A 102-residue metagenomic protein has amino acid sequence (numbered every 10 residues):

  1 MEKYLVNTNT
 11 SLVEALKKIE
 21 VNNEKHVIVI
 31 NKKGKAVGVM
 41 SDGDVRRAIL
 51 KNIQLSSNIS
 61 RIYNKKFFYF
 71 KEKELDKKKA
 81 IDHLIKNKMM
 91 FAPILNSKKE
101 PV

Functional and structural regions predicted by a protein language model:
M1-Y4, S57-F67: Bateman (tandem CBS) regulatory domains
L5-E24, I30, I49, F70-M89 (+1 more regions): The conserved cystathionine-beta-synthase
T10, M40, S57: Short beta-to-alpha loop/turn elements within the nucleotide-binding domains of ABC transporters
V13, K25, D42, Y63-N64: General secondary-structure edge motif
V21, I28, A36-K51, P93 (+1 more regions): Short beta->alpha transition motifs characteristic of CBS
